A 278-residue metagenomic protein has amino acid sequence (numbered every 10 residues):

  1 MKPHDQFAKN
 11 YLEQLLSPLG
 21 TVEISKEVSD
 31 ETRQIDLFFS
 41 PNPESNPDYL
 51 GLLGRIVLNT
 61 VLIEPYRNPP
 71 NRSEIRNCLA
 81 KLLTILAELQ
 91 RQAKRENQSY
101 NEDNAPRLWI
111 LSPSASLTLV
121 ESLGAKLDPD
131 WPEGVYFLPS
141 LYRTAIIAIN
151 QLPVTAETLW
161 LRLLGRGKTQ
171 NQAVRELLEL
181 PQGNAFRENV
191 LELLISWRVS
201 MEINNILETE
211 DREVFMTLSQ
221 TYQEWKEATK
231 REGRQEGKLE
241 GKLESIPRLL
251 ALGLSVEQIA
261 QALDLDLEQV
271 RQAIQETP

Functional and structural regions predicted by a protein language model:
M1-I206: Conserved single-residue anchors adjacent to enzymatic active/cofactor-binding motifs
I63, I147, L164-P278: Short, charged alpha-helical interaction segments and adjacent helix-coil junctions
